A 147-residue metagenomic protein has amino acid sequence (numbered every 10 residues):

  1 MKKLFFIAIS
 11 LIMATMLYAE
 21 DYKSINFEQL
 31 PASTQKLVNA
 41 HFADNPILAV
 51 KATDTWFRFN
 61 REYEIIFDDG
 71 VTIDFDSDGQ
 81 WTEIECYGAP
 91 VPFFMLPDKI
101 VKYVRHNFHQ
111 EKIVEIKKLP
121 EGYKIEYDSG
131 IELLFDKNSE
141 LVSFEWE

Functional and structural regions predicted by a protein language model:
M1-Y22, V38: Bacterial Sec-dependent N-terminal signal peptides
D21-E147: Interaction-mediating elements
